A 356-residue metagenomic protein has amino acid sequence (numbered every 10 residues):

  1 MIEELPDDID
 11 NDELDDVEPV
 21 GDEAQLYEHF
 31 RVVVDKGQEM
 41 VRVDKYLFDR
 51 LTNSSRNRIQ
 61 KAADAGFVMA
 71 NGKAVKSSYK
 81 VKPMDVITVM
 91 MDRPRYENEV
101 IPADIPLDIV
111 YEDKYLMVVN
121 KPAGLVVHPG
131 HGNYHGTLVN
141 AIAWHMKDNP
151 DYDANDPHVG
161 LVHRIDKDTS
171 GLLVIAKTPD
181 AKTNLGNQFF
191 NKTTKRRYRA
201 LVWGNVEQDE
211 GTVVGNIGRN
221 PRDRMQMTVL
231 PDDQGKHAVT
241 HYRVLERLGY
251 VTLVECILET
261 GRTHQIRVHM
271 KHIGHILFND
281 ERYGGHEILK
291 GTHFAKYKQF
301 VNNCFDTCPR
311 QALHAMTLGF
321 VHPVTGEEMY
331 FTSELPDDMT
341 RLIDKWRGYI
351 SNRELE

Functional and structural regions predicted by a protein language model:
M1-P221, L335-R347, E354: RNA pseudouridine synthases
V119, V268, N279: Active-site flanking residues adjacent to catalytic metal/cofactor-binding acidic residues
N155-N187, T194-K195, R199, G215-H275 (+1 more regions): The conserved catalytic core of RNA pseudouridine synthases
F278-F320: RNA substrate-recognition surfaces in RNA-acting enzymes
